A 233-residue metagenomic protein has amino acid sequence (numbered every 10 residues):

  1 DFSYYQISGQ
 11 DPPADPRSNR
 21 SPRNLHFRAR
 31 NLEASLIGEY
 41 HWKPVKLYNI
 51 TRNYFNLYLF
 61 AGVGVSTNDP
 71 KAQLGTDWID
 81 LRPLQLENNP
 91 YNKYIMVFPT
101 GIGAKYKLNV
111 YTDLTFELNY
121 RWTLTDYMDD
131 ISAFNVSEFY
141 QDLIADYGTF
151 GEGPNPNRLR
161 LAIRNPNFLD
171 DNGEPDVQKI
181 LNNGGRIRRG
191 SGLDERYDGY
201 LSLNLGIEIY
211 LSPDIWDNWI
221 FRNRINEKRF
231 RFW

Functional and structural regions predicted by a protein language model:
D1-D77: Gram-negative (and chloroplast) outer-membrane scaffold detector with strong preference for beta-barrel transmembrane
I7-P13, V45-N49, N68-Q73, D113 (+4 more regions): Outer-membrane beta-barrel proteins
P12-S21, G75-L81, I131-Y140, R224-I225: Flexible, surface-exposed loop regions and adjacent strand-edge segments of Gram-negative outer-membrane beta-barrel
R17-P22, L81-N88, G185-S191: Extracytoplasmic loops and strand-loop junctions of Gram-negative outer membrane beta-barrel proteins
R30-A34, F55, Y94-F98, G199-L203: Residues that define the transmembrane beta-barrel architecture of outer-membrane proteins
L36-Y40, A61-V65, T100-Y106, F116-Y120 (+1 more regions): Residues on the lipid-exposed face of transmembrane beta-strands in outer-membrane beta-barrel proteins
P44-F55, L108-Y111, P213-W233: Short loop/turn motifs that connect adjacent beta-strands in outer-membrane beta-barrel proteins
F139-Y197: Flexible glycine-rich, low-complexity coil/linker segments exposed to the extracellular/periplasmic environment
